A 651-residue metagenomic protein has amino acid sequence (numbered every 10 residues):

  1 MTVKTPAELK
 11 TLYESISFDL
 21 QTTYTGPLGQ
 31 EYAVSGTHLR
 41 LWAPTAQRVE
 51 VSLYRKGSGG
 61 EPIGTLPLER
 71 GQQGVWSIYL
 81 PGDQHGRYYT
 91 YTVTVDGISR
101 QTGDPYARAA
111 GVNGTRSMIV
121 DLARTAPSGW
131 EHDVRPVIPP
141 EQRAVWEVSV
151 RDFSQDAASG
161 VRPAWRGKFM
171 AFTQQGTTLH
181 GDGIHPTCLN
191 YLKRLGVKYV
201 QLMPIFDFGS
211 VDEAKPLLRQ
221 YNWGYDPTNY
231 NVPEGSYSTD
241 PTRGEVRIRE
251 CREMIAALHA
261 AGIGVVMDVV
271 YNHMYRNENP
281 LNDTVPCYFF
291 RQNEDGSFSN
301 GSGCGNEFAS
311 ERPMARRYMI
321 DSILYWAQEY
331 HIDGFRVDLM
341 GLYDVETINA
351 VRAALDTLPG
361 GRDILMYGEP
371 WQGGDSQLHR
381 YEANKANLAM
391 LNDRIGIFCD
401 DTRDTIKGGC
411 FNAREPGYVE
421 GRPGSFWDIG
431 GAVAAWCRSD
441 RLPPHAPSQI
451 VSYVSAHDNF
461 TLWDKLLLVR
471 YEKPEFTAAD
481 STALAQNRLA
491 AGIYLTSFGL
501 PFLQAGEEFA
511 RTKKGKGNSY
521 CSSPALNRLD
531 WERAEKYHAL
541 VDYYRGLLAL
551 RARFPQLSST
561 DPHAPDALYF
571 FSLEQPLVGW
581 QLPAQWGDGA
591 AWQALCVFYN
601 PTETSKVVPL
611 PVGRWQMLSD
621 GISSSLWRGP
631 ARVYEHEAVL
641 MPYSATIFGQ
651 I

Functional and structural regions predicted by a protein language model:
M1-V34, G71-Q174: The feature marks proteins involved in alpha-glucan
E31-Q47, Y569-P611: Carbohydrate-binding surface patches
L41, Y91, V148, L202 (+8 more regions): Conserved, mostly hydrophobic/aromatic
A43, H85-R87, P630-I651: C-terminal beta-strand-rich structural cap/linker in extracellular carbohydrate-active enzymes
Y54, A479, A483, L529 (+4 more regions): C-terminal accessory region downstream of the catalytic core in glycan-modifying enzymes
V120, R352-A353, T357-A510, K516-Y520 (+4 more regions): Conserved alpha/beta catalytic core and glycan-binding cleft of carbohydrate-active enzymes
R151-Y330, M340-P359, L365, Q377: Substrate-binding/active-site clefts of carbohydrate-active enzymes
E535-D561: Catalytic cores of secreted or luminal carbohydrate-active enzymes
